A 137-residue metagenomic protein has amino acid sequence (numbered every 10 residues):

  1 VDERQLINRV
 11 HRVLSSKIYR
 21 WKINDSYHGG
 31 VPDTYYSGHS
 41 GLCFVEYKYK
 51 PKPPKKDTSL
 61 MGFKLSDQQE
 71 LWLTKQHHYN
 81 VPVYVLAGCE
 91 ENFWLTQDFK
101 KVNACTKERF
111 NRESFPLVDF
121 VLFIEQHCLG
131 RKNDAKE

Functional and structural regions predicted by a protein language model:
V1-D25, D134: Acidic-basic catalytic patches of nuclease active cores, encompassing PD-(D/E)XK and other metal-cofactor nuclease
I18, L42, Y49, Q76-V81: Phosphate/NTP-binding elements of NTP-utilizing enzymes
G30: Beta-rich catalytic cores
T34-Y36, G41-P53: Conserved catalytic cores of phosphodiester-cleaving nucleases, focusing on short active-site segments
P51-W72: Mg2+/Mn2+-dependent nuclease catalytic core
T74-K101: Nucleic-acid nuclease catalytic cores
L95-V118: Short, electropositive alpha-helical surface patch
F110-E137: Charged phosphate-binding loop/patch that engages nucleotide di/tri-phosphates or the phosphate backbone of nucleic
